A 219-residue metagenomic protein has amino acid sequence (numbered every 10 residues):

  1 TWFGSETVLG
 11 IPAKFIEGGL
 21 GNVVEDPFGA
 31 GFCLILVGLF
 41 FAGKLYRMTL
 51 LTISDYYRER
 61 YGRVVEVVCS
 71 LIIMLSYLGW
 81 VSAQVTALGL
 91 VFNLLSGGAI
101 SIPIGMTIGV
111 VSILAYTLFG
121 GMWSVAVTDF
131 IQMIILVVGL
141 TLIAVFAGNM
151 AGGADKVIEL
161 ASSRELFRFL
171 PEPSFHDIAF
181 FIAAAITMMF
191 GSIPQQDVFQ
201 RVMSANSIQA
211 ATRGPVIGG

Functional and structural regions predicted by a protein language model:
T1-I11: A generic, lipid-embedded transmembrane alpha helix
W2, G31, D129, M133 (+1 more regions): Transmembrane helix-bundle signature of multi-pass membrane transporters/permeases
G4-S5, Y116-T117, P215: N-terminal amphipathic, basic-rich helices that act as targeting or association modules
G10-E25, R58, S101-I102, I134-G219: Loop-to-helix junctions at membrane interfaces in multi-pass transport proteins
G21-L118, A183-G191: Helix-loop-helix module between adjacent transmembrane segments
A42-L50, G121-M122, G148-D155, Q200: Transmembrane helix-loop junctions in multipass membrane proteins, especially transporters and channels
T49, F130-I131, V138: Membrane-embedded transport cores of multi-pass solute transporters
